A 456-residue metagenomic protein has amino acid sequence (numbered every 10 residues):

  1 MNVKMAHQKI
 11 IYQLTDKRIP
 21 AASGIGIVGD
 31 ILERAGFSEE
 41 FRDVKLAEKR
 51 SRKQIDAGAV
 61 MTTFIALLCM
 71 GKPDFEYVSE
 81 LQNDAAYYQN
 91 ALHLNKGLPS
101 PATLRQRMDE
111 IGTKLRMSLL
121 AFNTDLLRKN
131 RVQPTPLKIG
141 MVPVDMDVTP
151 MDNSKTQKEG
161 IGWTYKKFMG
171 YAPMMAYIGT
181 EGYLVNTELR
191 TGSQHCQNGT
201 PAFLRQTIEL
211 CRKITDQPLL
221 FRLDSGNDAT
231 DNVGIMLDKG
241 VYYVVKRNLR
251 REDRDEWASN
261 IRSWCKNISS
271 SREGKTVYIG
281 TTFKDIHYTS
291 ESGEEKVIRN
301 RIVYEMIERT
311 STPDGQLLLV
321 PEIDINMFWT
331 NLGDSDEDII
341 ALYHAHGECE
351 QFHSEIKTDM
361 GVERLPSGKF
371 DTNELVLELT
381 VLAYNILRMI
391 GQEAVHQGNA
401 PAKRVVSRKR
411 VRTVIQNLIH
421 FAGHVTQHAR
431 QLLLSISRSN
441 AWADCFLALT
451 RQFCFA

Functional and structural regions predicted by a protein language model:
M1-M169, P173-H195, T200-I214, V414-A456: Dynamic "connector" segments at or just before major functional cores
N2, A6, I10, Y242-T358 (+1 more regions): An anionic, glycine-rich sequence signature occurring as long contiguous blocks
N2-I10, E40-V44, D84-Y88, L318-D324 (+4 more regions): Short acidic (Asp/Glu) and glycine-rich catalytic loops that position anionic groups and cofactors
I31, A66, L81-D84, Q206-L210 (+11 more regions): Generic, well-ordered alpha-helical scaffold segments in large soluble proteins
K45-R52, D336-Y343, D359-L375, E393-S407 (+1 more regions): Short, solvent-exposed helix-loop connector elements
L81, D147, T187, R222-D224 (+3 more regions): Generic beta-strand/beta-sheet core signal
Y87-Y88, M151-N153, Y183, Q194 (+9 more regions): Flexible loop/turn segments at secondary-structure boundaries
Q194-E252: Domain-level cores of phosphate- or acyl-group-handling catalytic modules
